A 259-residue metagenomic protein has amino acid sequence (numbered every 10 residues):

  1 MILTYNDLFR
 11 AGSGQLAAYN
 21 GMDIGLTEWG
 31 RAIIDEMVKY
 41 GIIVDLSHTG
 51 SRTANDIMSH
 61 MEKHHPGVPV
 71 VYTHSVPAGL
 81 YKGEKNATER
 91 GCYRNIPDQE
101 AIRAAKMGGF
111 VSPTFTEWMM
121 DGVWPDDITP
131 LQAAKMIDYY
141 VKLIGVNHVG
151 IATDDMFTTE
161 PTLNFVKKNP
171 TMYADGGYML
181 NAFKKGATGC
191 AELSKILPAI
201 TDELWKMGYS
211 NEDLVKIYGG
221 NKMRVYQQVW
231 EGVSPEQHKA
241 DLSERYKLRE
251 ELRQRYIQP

Functional and structural regions predicted by a protein language model:
M1-N6, P69-T73, S112-P113, V149-D155: Non-cysteine beta-strand/loop elements that form the S-adenosyl-L-methionine
D7-G12, S47-D56, A78-L80, E117-D121 (+1 more regions): Active-site environment of divalent metal-dependent phosphoester hydrolases
Q15-I43, T49-V71, C92-G109, L131-N147: Histidine/acidic residue-rich metal-binding segments in metalloenzymes
V44, V111, D154, L214: Conserved, mostly hydrophobic/aromatic
G108-P125, E160: Active-site clefts of carbohydrate-active enzymes
P113-F115, I144-N169, Y173-C190: Short acidic/histidine-rich active-site segments
P125-D126, E160-K167, Y226-V233: Short glycine/threonine-rich loop-to-helix capping motif typified by GTGT followed within a few residues by an Asp-Pro
N181-P259: Mid-to-C-terminal alpha-helical segments outside catalytic/metal-binding sites
